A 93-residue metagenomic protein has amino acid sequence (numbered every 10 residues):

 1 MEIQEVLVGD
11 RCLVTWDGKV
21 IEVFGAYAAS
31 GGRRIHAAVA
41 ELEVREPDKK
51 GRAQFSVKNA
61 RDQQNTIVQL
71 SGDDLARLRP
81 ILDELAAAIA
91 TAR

Functional and structural regions predicted by a protein language model:
M1-D10, Y27-R93: Acidic, Ser/Thr- and proline-rich intrinsically disordered linker/docking segments of eukaryotic scaffolds
G9-F24: Polybasic phosphoinositide-binding surfaces of eukaryotic membrane-targeting domains
